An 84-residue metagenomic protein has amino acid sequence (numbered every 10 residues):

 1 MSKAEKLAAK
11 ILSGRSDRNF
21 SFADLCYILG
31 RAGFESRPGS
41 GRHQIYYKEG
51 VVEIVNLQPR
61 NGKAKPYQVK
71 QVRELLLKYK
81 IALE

Functional and structural regions predicted by a protein language model:
M1-S40, E49-E84: Basic nucleic-acid-binding interfaces
I45-Y47: Short, conserved DNA-binding cores of transcription-related domains
